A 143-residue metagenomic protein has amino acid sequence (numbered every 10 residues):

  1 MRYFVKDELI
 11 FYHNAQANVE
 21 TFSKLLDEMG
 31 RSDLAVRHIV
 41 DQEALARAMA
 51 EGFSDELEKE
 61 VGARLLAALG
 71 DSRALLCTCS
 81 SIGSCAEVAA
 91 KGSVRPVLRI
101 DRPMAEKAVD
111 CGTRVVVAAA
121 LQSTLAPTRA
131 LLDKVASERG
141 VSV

Functional and structural regions predicted by a protein language model:
M1-V143: Non-catalytic structural scaffold of enzyme domains
